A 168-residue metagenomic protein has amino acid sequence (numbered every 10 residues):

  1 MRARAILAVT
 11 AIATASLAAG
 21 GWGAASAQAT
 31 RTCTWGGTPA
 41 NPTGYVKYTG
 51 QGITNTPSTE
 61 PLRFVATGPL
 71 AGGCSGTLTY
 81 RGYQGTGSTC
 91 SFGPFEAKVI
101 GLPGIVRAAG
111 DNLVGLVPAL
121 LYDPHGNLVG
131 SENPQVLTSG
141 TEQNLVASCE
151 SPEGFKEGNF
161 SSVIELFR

Functional and structural regions predicted by a protein language model:
M1-A3, G115-A119, L145-C149: Short intrinsically disordered, low-complexity coil segments enriched in acidic
M1-Q28: Secretory targeting and sorting signals
A3, A13, N133, T141-E142 (+1 more regions): Terminal low-complexity, poorly structured segments
A18, Q28, N133, V163-I164: Serine/proline-rich low-complexity intrinsically disordered segments, especially terminal tails, linkers
Q28-G37: Cleaved targeting-peptide boundary
R31, G72, S88, L145-S151: Extracellular secreted precursors and ectodomains with disulfide-bonded cysteine-rich loops/domains
N41-P42, V46-L137: Predominantly extracellular/secreted and cell-surface proteins with exposed, flexible low-complexity segments
L137-R168: Extracellularly exposed regions in secreted/surface proteins, prominently low-complexity, repeat-rich
